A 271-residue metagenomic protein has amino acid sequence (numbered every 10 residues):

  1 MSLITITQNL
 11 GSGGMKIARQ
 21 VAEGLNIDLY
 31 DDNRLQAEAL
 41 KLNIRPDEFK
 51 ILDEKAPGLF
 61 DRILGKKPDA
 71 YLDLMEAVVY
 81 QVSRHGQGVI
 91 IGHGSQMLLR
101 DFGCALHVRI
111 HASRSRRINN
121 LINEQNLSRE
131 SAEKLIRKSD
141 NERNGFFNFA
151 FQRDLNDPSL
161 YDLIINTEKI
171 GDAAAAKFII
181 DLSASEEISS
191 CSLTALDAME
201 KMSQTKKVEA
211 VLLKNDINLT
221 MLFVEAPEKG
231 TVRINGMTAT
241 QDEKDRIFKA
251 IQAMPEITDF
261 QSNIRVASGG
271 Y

Functional and structural regions predicted by a protein language model:
T5-R19: Glycine-rich phosphate-binding P-loop
D28-L40: Short beta-strand-centered segment that lines the nucleotide-binding/catalytic pocket of NTP-utilizing
E38-Q87, L127: ATP-dependent small-molecule kinase phosphotransfer cores that center on conserved nucleotide phosphate-binding segments
K66, G94-Q96, I170: Short glycine-rich anion-binding loops that position phosphate/pyrophosphate groups of nucleotides and phosphorylated
G88-E124: ATP-dependent NMP and nucleoside kinases share a basic, alpha-helical "lid"
D101, A112, N119-E124, F146-L160 (+1 more regions): N-terminal targeting leaders
